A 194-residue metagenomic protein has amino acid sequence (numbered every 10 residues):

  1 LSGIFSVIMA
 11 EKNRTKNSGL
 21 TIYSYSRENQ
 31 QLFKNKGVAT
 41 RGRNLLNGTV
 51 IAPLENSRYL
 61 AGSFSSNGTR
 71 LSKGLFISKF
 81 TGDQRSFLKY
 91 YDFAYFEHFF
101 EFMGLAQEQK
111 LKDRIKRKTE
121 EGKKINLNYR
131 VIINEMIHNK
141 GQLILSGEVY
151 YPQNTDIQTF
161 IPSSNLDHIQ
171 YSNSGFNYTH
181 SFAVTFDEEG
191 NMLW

Functional and structural regions predicted by a protein language model:
L1-L193: Secretory-pathway ectodomains
